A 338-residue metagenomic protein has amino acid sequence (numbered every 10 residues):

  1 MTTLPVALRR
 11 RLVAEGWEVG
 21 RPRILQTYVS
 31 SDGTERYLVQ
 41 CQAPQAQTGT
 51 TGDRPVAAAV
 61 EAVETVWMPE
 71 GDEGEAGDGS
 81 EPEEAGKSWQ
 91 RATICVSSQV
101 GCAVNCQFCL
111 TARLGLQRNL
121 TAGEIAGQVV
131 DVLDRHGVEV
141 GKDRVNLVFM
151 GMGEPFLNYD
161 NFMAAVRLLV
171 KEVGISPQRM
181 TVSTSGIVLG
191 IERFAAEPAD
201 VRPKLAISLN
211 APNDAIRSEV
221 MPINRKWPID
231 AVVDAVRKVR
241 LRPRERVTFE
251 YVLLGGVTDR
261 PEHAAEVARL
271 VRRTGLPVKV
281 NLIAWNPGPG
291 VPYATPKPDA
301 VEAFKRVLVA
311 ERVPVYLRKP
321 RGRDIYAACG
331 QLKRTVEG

Functional and structural regions predicted by a protein language model:
M1-E61, W67-D72, G77-E83, R237-R246 (+1 more regions): Auxiliary Fe-S-binding modules of radical SAM enzymes
T2, N119, G141-D143: Non-catalytic, surface-exposed connector residues within folded enzymatic/regulatory domains
S30, S97-S98, S183, S208: Short linear Ser/Thr-Pro motifs
Y37, T65, I94-V96, I207: Short beta-strand motif preference
P69, V100, T184-G186: Short, flexible loop/turn elements at secondary-structure junctions
G71-E73, G86-L133: Canonical Radical SAM [4Fe-4S] cluster-binding loop centered on the CxxxCxxC motif and its immediate flanking residues
A103, I187-L189, N213-D214, G322-Y326: Alpha-helix N-cap/helix-start and coil->helix boundary motif
V132-E311, Y316: Conserved AdoMet/S-adenosylmethionine-binding subsite of the radical SAM
